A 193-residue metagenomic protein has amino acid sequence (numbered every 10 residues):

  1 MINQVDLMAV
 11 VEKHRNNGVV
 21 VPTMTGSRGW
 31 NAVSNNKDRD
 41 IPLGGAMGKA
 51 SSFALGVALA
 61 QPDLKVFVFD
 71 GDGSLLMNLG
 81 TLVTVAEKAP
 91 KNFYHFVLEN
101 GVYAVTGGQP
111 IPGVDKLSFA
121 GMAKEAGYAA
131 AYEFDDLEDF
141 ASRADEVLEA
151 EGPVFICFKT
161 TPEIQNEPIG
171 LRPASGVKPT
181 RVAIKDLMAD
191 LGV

Functional and structural regions predicted by a protein language model:
M1-M47: Active-site diphosphate/adenylate-binding microenvironment
I2-V5, N36, A150-V193: Glycine/aspartate-rich loop-and-adjacent alpha/beta segment that forms the canonical ThDP
G18-V20, L64-V68, F93, A150-F158: Generic beta-sheet signal
M24-S27, N100-V102, K159-Q165: Glycine-rich beta-alpha junction loops
G29-E99: Thiamine diphosphate
N31-S34, L79, T106-P110, E167-L171: Short acidic, glycine/serine/threonine-rich loops at helix termini
L79-K88, V105-M122: Active-site-proximal loop->helix
P110-E146: Conserved thiamine diphosphate
